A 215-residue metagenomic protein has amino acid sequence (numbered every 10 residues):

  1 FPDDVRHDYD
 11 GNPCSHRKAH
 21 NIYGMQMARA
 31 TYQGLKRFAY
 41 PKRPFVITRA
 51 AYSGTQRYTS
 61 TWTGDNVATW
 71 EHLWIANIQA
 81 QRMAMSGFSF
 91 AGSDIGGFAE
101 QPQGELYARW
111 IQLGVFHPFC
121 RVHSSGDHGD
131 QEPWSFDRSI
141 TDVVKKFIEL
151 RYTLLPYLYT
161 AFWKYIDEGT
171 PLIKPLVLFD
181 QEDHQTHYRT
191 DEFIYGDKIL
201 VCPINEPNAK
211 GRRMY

Functional and structural regions predicted by a protein language model:
F1-Y215: Catalytic-domain carbohydrate-binding cleft regions of carbohydrate-active enzymes
